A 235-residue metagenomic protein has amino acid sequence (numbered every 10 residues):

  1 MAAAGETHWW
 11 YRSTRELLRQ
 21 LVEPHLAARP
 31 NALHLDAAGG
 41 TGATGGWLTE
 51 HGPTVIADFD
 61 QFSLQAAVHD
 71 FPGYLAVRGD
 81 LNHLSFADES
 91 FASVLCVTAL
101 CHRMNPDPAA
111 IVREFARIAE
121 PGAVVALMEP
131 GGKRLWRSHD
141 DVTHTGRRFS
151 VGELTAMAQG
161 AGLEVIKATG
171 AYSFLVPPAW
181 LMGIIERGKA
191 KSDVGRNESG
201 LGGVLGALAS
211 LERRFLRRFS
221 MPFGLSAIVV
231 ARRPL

Functional and structural regions predicted by a protein language model:
M1-R12: Class I SAM-dependent methyltransferase Rossmann-like catalytic core, especially the SAM/SAH-binding loop
Y11-N31: Conserved alpha-helix/loop element of class I SAM-dependent methyltransferases that forms part of the SAM/SAH-binding
L33-L35, G39-H83, A110: Class I SAM-dependent methyltransferase SAM/SAH-binding core
L95-C96: A conserved beta-strand element that flanks and buttresses the S-adenosyl-L-methionine
A109-V124: A short glycine-rich, Lys/Arg-flanked "PGG" loop and its adjoining helix->strand segment in the class I
V125-R147, E153-A156: Short, glycine-/aromatic-enriched active-site segment of Class I SAM-dependent methyltransferases
L163-S173: Conserved S-adenosyl-L-methionine
L175-L235: A C-terminal cap/extension of S-adenosyl-L-methionine-dependent methyltransferases that defines the acceptor-substrate
